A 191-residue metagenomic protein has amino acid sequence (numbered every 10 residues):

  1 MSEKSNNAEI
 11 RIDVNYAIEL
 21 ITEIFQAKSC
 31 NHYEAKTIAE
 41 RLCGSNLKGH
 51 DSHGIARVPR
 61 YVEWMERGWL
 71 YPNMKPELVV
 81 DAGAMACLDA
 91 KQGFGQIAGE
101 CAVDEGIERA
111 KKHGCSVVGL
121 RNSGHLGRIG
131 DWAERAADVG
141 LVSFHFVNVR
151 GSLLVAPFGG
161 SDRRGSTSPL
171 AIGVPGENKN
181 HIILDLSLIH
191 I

Functional and structural regions predicted by a protein language model:
S2-K28: Generic N-terminal amphipathic, Lys/Arg-enriched alpha-helix
Q26-S29, L47-D51: N-terminal and secondary-structure boundary signal
H32-C43: Short, well-structured alpha-helical segments
R41, K48-G54, V79, G83-C87 (+2 more regions): Charged, flexible cofactor/metal-binding loops and thiol motifs
A56-I107: Active-site cofactor/substrate anionic-group-binding motifs, chiefly glycine- and Lys/Arg-rich phosphate-binding loops
C87-P175: A generic, well-ordered mixed alpha/beta core segment in the N-terminal half of proteins
F146, D185-L186: Generic beta-sheet signal
I189-I191: Conserved small/polar residues in nucleotide/adenosyl-binding loops
